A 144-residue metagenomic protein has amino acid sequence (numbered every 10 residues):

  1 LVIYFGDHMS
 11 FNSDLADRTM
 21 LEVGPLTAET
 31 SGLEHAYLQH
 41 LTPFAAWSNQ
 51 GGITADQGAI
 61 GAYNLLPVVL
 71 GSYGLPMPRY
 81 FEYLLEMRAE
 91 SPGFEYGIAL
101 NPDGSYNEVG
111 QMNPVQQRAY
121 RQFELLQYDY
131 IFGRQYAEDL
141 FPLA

Functional and structural regions predicted by a protein language model:
L1-A144: Solvent-exposed soluble domains appended to multi-pass membrane proteins
